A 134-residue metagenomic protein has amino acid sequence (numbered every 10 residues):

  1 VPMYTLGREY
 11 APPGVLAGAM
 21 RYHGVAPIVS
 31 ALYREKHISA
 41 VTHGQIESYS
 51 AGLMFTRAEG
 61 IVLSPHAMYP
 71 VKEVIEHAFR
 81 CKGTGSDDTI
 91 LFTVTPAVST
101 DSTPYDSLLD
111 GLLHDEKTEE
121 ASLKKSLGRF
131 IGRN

Functional and structural regions predicted by a protein language model:
V1-P65, S107-N134: Active-site/ligand-binding loops adjacent to catalytic centers
S30, Y69, S102: Short acidic, gly/pro-rich beta-turn/loop elements at beta-sheet edges and active-site/ligand-binding grooves
Q45-S50, Y69-G83: A short, acidic, amphipathic alpha-helical segment used as a generic capping/interface helix at domain edges
E59-M68, K82-I90: Flexible, glycine/charged-enriched surface loops at secondary-structure junctions
I75-G132: Catalytic phosphate/nucleotide-handling subdomain of diverse soluble enzymes
